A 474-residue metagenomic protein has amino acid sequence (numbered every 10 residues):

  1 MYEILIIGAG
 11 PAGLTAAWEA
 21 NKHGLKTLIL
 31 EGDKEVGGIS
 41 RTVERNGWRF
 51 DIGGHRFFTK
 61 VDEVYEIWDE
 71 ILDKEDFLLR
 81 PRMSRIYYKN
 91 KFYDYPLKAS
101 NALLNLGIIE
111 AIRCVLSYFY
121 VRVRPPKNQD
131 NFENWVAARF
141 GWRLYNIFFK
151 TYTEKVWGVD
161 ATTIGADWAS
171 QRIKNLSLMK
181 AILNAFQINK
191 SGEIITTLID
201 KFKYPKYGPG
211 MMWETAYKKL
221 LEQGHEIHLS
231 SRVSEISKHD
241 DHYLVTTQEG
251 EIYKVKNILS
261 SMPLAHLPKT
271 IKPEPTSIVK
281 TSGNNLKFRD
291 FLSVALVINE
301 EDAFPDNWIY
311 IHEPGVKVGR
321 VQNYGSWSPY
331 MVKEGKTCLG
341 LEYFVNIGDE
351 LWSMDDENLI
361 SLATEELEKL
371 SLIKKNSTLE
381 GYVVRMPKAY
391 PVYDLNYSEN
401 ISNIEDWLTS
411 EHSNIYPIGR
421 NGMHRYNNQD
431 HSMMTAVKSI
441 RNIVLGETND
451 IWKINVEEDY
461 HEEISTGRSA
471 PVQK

Functional and structural regions predicted by a protein language model:
Y2-I29: N-terminal Rossmann-like FAD-binding beta1-loop-alpha1 element of flavoenzymes
N21-R45: Glycine-rich FAD pyrophosphate-binding loop
H23, S231-E357, S361-L372, N376 (+3 more regions): Mid-domain catalytic core of redox enzymes that form a hydrophobic substrate pocket/lid adjacent to a catalytic redox
T42, V64-Y87, R143-I147, F288-R289 (+3 more regions): A short alpha-helix-loop-beta-strand transition element characteristic of N-terminal alpha/beta dinucleotide-binding
N46-R124: Dinucleotide-binding Rossmann-like beta1-alpha1 core, especially the glycine-rich loop that anchors the ADP
I112-L116, Y120-I236: Active-site/ligand-binding neighborhood in enzyme catalytic cores
S361-E405, Y416-P417: Flavin (FAD/FMN) cofactor-binding core of flavoprotein oxidoreductases
L395-K474: C-terminal lid/capping helical subdomain adjacent to the catalytic/cofactor pocket in oxidative enzymes
